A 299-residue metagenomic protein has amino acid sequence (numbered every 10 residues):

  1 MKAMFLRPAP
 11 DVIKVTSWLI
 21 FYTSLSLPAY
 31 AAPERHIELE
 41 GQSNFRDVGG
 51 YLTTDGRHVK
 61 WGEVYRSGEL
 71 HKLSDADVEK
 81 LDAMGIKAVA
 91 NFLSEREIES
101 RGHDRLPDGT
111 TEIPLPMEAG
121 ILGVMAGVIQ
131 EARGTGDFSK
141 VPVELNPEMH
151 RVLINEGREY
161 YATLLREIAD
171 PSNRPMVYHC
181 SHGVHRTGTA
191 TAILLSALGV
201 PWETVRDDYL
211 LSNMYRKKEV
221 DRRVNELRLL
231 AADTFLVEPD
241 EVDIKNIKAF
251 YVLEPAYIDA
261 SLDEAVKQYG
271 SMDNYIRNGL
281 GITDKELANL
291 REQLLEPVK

Functional and structural regions predicted by a protein language model:
K2-S17: Bacterial N-terminal signal peptides that target proteins for export
L6, S26-A29: Short, intrinsically disordered, low-complexity terminal segments
K14-S26: Bacterial N-terminal signal peptides
Y22, Y30-V177, A190-K299: Cys-dependent protein tyrosine phosphatase-like superfamily
H182-T187: Ser/Thr-glycine-rich phosphate-binding loops at phosphate-binding pockets of nucleotides, nucleotide cofactors
